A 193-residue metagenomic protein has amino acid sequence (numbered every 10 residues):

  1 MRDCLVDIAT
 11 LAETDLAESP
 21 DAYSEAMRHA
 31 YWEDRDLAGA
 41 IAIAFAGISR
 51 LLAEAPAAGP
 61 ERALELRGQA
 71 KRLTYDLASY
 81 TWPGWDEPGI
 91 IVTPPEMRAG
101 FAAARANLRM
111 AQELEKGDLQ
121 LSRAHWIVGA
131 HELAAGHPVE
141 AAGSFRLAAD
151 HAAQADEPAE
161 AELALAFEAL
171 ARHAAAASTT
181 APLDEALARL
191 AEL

Functional and structural regions predicted by a protein language model:
A9-E13, F45-P60, R105-Q112, R146-Q154 (+1 more regions): Amphipathic alpha-helical segments of tetratricopeptide repeats
D15-L16, G59, L66, T93-E96 (+3 more regions): Short coil/turn linker motifs that delimit alpha-helical repeat modules in TPR/alpha-solenoid proteins
A17-E33, R62-G89, L119-A130, L163-R172: Amphipathic alpha-helical repeat scaffolds of TPR domains
D34, G84, L114, V128 (+3 more regions): Structural motif corresponding to the intra-repeat A-B loop/turn of tetratricopeptide repeats
L37-A38, M97, P138, L183: TPR-repeat structural position
S79-A102, A106: Short coil/linker segments at helix-helix boundaries
